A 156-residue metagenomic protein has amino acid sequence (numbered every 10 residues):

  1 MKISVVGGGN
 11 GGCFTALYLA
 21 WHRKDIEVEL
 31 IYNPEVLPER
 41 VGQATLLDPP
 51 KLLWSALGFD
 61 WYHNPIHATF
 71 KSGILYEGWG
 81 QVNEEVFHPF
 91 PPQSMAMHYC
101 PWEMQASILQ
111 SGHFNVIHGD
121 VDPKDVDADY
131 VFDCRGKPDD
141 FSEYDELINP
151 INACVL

Functional and structural regions predicted by a protein language model:
M1-G9: Beta1/beta-strand and adjacent pyrophosphate-binding region of the FAD-binding site in flavoprotein oxidoreductases
S4, E27-E29, N115: A structural signal for isolated positions on well-ordered beta-strands in alpha/beta enzyme cores
G7, Y32, R135: Short beta-strand/turn micro-motifs composed of small residues that flank or help shape donor/cofactor-binding pockets
G12-C13: N-terminal Rossmann-fold NAD(P) dinucleotide-binding loop
Y18-G42: Glycine-rich FAD pyrophosphate-binding loop
P38-P91: N-terminal FAD cofactor-binding segment of flavoenzymes
P89-Q110: Short beta-strand to alpha-helix junction loop
S111-L156: Predominantly flavin-linked oxidoreductase catalytic cores and closely associated redox partners
